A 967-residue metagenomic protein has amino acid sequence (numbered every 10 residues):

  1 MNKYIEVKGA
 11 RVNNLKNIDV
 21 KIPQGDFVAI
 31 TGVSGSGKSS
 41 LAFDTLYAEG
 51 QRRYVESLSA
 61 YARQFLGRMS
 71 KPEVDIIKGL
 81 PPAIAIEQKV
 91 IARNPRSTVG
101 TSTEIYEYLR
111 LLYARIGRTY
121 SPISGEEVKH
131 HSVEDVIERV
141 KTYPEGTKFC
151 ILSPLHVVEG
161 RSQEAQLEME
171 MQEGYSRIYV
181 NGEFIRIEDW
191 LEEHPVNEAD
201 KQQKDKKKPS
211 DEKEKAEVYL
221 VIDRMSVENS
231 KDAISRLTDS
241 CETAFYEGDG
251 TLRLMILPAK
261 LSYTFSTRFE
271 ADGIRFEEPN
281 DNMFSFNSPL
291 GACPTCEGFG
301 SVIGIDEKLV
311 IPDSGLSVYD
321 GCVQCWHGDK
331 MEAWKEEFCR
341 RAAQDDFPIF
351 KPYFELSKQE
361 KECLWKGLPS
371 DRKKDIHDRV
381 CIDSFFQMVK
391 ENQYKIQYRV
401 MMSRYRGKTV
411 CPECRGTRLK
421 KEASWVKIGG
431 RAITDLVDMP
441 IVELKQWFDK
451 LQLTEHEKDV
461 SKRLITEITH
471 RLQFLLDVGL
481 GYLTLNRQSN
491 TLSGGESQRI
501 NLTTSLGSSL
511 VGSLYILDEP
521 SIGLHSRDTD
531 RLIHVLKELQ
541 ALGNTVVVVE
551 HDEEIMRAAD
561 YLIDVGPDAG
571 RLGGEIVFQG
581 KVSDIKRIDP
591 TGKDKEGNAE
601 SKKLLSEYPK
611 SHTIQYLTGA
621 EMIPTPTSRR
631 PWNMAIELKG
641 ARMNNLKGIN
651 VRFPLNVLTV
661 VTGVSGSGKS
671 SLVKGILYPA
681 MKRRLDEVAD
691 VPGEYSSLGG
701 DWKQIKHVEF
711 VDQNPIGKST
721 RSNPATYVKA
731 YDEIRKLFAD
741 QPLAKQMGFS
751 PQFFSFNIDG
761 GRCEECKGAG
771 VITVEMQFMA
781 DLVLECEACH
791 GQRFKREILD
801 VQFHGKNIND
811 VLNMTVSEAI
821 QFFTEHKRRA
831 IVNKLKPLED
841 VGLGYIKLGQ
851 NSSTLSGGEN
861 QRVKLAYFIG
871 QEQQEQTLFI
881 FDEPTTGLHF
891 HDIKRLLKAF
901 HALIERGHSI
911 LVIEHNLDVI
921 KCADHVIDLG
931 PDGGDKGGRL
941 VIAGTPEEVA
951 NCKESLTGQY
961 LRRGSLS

Functional and structural regions predicted by a protein language model:
M1-S967: Conserved phosphate-binding elements of NTP-dependent enzyme cores
